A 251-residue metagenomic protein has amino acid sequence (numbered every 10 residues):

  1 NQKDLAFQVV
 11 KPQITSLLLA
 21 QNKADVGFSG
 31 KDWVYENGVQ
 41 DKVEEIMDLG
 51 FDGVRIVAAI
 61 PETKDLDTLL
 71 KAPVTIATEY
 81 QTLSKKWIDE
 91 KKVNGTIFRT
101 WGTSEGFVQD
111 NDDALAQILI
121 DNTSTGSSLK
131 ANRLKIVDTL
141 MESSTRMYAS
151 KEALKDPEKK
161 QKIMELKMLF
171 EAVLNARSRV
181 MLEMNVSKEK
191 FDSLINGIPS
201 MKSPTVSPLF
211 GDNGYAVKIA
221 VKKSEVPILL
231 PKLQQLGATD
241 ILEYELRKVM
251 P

Functional and structural regions predicted by a protein language model:
N1-D4, Q21, F28-R55, T63-P251: Small-molecule-sensing regulatory modules
N1-L18: Extracytoplasmic small-molecule ligand-binding "clamshell" domains of the periplasmic binding protein/Venus flytrap
